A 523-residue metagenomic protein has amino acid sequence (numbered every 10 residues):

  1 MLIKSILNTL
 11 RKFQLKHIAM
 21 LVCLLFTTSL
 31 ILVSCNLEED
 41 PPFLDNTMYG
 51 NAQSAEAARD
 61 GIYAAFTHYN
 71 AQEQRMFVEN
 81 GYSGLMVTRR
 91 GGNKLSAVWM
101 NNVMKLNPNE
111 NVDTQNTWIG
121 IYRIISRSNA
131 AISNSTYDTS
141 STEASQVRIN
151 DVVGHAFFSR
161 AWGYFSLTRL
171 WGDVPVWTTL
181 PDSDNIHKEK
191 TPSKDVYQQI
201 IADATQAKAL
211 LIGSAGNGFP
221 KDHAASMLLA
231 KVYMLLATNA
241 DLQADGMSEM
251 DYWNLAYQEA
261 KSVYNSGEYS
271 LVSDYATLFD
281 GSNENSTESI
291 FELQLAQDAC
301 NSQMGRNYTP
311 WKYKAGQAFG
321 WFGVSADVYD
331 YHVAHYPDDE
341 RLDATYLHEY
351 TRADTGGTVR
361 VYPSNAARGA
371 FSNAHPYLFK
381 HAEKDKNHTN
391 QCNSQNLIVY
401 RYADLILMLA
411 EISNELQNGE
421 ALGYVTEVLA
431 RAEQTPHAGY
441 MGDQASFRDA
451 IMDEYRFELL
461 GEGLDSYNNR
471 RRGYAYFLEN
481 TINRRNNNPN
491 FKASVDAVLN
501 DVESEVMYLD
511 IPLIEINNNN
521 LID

Functional and structural regions predicted by a protein language model:
M1-V33: Sec-dependent bacterial lipoprotein signal peptides
L2-I3, T28-E56, I200, A230 (+5 more regions): Bacterial Sec-dependent N-terminal signal peptides
I3, C35-L37, I121-I124, Q199 (+5 more regions): Long, intrinsically disordered, low-complexity segments
C35-G81, L106-N111, M250, F279 (+1 more regions): Membrane-proximal, proline-rich intrinsically disordered regions
Y49, Q53, E73-G92, W177-L180 (+5 more regions): Short, surface-exposed recognition loops and adjoining beta-strand edges that mediate ligand/DNA contacts, enriched
E56, D60-N70, K94-W171, H187 (+6 more regions): Conserved, well-structured interaction surfaces
L95, M100, A334-R401: Flexible, polar/acidic helix-loop-strand segments at domain edges
